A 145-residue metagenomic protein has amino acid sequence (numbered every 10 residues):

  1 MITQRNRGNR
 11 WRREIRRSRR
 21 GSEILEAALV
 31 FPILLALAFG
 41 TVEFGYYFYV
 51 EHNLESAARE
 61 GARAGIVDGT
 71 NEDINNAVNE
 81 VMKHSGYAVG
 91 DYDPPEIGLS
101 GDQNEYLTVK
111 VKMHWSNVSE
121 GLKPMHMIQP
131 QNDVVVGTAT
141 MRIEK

Functional and structural regions predicted by a protein language model:
I2-M82: Alpha-helical assembly-interface signal, strongest on the long, hydrophobic N-terminal helix that forms
I2-R5, R59, R63-K145: Short, conserved structural patches
